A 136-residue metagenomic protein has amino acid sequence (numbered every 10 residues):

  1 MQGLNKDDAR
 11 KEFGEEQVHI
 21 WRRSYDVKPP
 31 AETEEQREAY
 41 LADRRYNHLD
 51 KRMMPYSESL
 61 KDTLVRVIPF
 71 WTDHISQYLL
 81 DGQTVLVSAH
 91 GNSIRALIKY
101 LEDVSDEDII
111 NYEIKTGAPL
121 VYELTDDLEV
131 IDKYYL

Functional and structural regions predicted by a protein language model:
M1-L136: Terminal low-complexity/intrinsically disordered segments and their adjoining alpha-helical capping regions in soluble
